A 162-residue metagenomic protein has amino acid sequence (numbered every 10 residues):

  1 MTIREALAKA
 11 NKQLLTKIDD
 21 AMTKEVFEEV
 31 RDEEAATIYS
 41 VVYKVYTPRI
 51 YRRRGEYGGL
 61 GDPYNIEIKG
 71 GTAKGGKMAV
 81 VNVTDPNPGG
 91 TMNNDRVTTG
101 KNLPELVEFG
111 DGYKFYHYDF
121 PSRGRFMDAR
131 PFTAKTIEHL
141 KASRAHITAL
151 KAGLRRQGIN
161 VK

Functional and structural regions predicted by a protein language model:
M1-M78, F109, Y113-K162: Short, Lys/Arg-rich flexible segments
K74-F120: Short, internal acidic amphipathic alpha-helical interface segments that mediate docking to partner proteins
